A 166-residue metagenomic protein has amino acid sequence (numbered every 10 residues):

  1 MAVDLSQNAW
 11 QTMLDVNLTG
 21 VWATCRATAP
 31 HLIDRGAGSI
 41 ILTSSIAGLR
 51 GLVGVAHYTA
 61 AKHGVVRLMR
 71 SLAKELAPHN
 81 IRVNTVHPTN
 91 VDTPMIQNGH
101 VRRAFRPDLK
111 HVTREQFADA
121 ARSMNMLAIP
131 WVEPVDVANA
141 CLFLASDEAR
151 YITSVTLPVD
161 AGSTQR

Functional and structural regions predicted by a protein language model:
M1-A2, S6-Q11, A121-R122: Substrate-binding pocket helix/loop in short-chain dehydrogenase/reductase
A2-V3, R50-A56, P78, D147: Active-site loop immediately N-terminal to the catalytic Tyr-X3-Lys motif of short-chain dehydrogenase/reductase
C25, A61, M69: Active-site helix of classical SDR
S45: Residue(s) in the substrate-gating loop at a strand-loop-helix junction that position the organic substrate next
R50, C141-L142, T153-R166: Short C-terminal tail/terminal secondary-structure segment of NAD(P)H-dependent dehydrogenase/reductase domains
A77, R82, I152-S154: Short, small/polar-rich loop/turn modules that mediate ligand/substrate recognition or access, typified
R114, N125-V137: A conserved structural motif in NAD(P)-dependent oxidoreductases
